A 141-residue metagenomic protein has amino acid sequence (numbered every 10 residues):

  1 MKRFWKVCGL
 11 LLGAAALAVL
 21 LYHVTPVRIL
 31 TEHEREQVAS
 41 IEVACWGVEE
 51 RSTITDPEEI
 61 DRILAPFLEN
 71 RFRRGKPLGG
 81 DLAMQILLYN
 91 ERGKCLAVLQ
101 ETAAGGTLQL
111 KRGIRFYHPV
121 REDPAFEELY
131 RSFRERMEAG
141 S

Functional and structural regions predicted by a protein language model:
K2-S141: Function-determining sites in protein domains
